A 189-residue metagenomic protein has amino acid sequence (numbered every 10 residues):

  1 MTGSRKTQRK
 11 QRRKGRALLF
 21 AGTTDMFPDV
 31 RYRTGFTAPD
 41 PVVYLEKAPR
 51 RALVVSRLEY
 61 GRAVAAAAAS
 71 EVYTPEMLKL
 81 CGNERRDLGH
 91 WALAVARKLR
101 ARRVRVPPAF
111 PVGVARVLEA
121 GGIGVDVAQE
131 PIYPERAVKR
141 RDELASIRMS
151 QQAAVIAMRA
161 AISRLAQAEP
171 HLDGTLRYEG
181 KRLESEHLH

Functional and structural regions predicted by a protein language model:
T2-L99, F110, E143, R148 (+1 more regions): N-terminal accessory/capping or targeting/presequence segment of soluble
D87-H189: Flexible, acidic/His-enriched mid-domain "rim/lid" segments that flank
